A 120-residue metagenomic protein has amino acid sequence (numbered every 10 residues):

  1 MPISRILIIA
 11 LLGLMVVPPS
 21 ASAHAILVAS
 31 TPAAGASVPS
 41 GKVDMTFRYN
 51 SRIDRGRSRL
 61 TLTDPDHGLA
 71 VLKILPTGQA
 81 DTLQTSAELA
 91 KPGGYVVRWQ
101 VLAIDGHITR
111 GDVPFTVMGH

Functional and structural regions predicted by a protein language model:
M1-I8: Bacterial N-terminal signal peptides that target proteins for export
P18-S20: N-terminal signal peptide c-region/cleavage motif recognized by signal peptidases
H24-V28, P39, I108-H120: Extracytoplasmic/periplasmic copper-protein system
A33-V38: Short beta-strand segments of immunoglobulin-like
M45-A70: Short, surface-exposed alpha-helix to beta-strand junction/turn motifs within ectodomains of secreted and cell-envelope
K73-Q79: Short beta-strand segments within Ig-like beta-sandwich modules, predominantly Fibronectin type-III
A87, R98-D112: Short, exposed beta-strand-loop hairpins at the edges of beta-sheets in extracellular/periplasmic proteins
E88-G93: Surface-exposed, short loops/turns at beta-strand junctions within beta-sandwich domains
